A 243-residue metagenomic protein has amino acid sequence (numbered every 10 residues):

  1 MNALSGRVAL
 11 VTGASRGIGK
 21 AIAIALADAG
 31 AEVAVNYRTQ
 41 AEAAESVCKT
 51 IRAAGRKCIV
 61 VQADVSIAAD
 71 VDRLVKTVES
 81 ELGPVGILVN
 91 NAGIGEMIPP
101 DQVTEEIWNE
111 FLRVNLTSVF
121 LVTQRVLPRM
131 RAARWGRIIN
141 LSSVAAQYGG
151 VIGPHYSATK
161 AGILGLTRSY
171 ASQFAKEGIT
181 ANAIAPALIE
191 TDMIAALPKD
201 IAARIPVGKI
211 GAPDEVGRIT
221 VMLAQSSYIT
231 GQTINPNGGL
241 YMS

Functional and structural regions predicted by a protein language model:
V8, S15-R16: Conserved glycine-rich cofactor-binding loop
A41-E42, Q62-L74, E105, D214-E215: The beta1-alpha1 cofactor-binding region of Rossmann-like NAD(H)/NADP(H)-dependent oxidoreductases
P99-P100, T104-L112, I201: Substrate-binding pocket helix/loop in short-chain dehydrogenase/reductase
F120, W135, P213-P236, Y241: C-terminal substrate-recognition "lid" of short-chain dehydrogenase/reductases
T123, T159, T167: Active-site helix of classical SDR
P128, S172-K176: Alpha-helical segment proximal to the catalytic Tyr-Lys
S143: Residue(s) in the substrate-gating loop at a strand-loop-helix junction that position the organic substrate next
